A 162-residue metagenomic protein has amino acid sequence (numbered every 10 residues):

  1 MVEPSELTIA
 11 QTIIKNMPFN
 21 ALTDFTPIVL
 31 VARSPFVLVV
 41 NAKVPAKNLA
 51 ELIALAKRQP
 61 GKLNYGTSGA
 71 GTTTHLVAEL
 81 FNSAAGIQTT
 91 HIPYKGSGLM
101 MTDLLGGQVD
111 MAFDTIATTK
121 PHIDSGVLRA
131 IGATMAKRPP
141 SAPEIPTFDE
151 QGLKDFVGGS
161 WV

Functional and structural regions predicted by a protein language model:
M1-S5, Q59-L63, I87, L105-D114 (+1 more regions): Alpha-to-beta junction loops
V2-E6, S97, F113-T119, T134-A136 (+1 more regions): Beta->alpha turn/N-cap motifs
Q11, P140-A142: Cytochrome P450 core scaffold surrounding the K-helix E-X-X-R motif and the conserved "meander" helix-loop region
T12-L99, P146-V162: Hinge/capping helix and adjacent helix->loop/strand transition within the periplasmic-binding protein
T26, L52, V127-P139, F156-V157: Conserved helix-loop-beta element of the AMP-binding
N48, P93, G107-Q108, T115 (+2 more regions): Conserved functional loop/turn residues at catalytic and ligand-binding sites
L80, A84, G98-Q108, A117-S125: Short helices/loops that flank or line small-molecule/ion binding pockets
